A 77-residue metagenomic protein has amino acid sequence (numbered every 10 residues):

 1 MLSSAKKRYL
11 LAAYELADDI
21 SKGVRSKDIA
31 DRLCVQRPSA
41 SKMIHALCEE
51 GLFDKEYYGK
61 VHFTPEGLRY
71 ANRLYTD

Functional and structural regions predicted by a protein language model:
L2-V35: N-terminal helix-turn-helix DNA-binding core of bacterial DNA-binding proteins
D18-D19, L52, L74: Short alpha-helical segment immediately N-terminal to, or the first helix within, an HTH/HTH-like DNA-binding domain
P38: Key DNA-contact positions within bacterial/archaeal DNA-binding proteins
I44-H45: Short, hydrophobic-biased segments on the C-terminal half of alpha helices that form "recognition helices"
C48-Y58: A short, conserved structural fragment
G59-Y75: Basic, amphipathic "hinge/linker" alpha-helix immediately C-terminal to the N-terminal HTH DNA-binding motif
